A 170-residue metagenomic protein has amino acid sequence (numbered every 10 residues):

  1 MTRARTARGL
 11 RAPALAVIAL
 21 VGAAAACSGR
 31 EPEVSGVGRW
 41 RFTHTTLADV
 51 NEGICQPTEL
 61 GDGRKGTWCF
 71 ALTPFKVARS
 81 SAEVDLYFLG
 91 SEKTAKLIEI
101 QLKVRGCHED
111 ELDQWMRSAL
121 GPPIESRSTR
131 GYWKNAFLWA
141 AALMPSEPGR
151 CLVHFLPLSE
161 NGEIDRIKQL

Functional and structural regions predicted by a protein language model:
T2-L15: Bacterial N-terminal signal peptides that target proteins for export
P13-A23: Bacterial N-terminal signal peptides
A25-S126, L152, L158-L170: Short helix/turn-capping signatures at newly exposed starts of structured segments
S126-F137: Extracytosolic low-complexity repeat regions of secreted or lipid-anchored proteins
L138-L143, N161-G162: Short, charged/polar, Gly/Pro-enriched secondary-structure boundary elements
A142-S146, H154-F155: Short, exposed beta-strand-loop hairpins at the edges of beta-sheets in extracellular/periplasmic proteins
